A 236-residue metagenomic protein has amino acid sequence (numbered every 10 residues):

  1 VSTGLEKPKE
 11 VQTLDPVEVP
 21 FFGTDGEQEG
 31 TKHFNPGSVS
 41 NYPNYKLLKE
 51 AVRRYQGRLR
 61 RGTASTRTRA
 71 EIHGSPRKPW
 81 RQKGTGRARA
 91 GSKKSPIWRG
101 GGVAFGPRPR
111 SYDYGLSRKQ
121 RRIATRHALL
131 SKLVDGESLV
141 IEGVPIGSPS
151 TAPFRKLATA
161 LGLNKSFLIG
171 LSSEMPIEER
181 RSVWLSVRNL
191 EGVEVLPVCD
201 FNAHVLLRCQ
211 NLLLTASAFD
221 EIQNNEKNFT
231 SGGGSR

Functional and structural regions predicted by a protein language model:
V1-R61, P107-R236: Extended polybasic, low-complexity segments that bind anionic RNA or targeting/receptor surfaces
T66-G106: Glycine/serine-rich anion-binding loops at beta->alpha junctions that coordinate negatively charged ligand groups
